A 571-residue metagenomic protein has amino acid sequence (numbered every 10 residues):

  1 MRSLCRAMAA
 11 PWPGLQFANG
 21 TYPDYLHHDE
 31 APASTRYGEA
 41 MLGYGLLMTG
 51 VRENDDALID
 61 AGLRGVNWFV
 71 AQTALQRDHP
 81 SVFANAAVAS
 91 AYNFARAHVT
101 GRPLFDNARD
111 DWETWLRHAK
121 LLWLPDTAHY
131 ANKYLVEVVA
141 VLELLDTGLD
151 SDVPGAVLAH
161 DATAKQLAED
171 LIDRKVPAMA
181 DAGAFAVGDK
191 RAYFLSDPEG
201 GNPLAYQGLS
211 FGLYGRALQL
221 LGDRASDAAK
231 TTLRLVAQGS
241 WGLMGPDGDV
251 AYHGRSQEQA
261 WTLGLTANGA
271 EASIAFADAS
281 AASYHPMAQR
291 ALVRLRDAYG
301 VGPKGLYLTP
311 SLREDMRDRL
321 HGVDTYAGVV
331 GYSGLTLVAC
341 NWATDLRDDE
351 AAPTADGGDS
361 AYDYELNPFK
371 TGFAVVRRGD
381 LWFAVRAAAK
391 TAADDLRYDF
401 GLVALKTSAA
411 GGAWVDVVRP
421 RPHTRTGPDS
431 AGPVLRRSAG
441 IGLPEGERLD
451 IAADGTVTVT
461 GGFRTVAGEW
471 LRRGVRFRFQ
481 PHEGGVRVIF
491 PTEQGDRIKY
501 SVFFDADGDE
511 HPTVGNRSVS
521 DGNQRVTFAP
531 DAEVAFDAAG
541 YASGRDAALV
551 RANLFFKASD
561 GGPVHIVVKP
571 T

Functional and structural regions predicted by a protein language model:
M1-R64, D110-E113: Low-complexity, Ser/Thr/Pro/Gly-enriched N-terminal "stalk/linker" regions
N19, A33, R77-H79, N85-F94 (+2 more regions): Extracellular polysaccharide-recognition and catalytic grooves
V51-N54, A95-R102: Short, polar/flexible loop-turn hinges at active-site or ligand-entry regions and domain interfaces
G65-S81: Blade-loop segments of beta-propeller domains
L104-A108: Proline/serine-rich, low-complexity intrinsically disordered regions with clustered short linear motifs
D227-K230, W241-S543: Extended polysaccharide-engagement surfaces of secreted carbohydrate-active enzymes
A529-T571: Beta-strand-rich recognition/accessory modules
